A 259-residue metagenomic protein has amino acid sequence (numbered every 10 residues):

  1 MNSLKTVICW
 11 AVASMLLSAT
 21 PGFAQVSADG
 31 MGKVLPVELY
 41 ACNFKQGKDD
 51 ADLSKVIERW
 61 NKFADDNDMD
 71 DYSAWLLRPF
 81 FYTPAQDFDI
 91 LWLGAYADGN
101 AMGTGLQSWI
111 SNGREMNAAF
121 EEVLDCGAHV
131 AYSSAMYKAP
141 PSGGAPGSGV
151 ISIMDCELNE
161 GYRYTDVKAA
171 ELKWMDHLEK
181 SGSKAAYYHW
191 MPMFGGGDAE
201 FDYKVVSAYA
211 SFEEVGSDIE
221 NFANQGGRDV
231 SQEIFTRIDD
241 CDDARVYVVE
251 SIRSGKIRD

Functional and structural regions predicted by a protein language model:
M1-A11: Bacterial N-terminal signal peptides that target proteins for export
C9-A19: Bacterial N-terminal signal peptides
F23-E115, E121-D229, I234-D259: Short S/T/G/P-rich N-terminal loop/turn motif that feeds into the first structured element of a domain
